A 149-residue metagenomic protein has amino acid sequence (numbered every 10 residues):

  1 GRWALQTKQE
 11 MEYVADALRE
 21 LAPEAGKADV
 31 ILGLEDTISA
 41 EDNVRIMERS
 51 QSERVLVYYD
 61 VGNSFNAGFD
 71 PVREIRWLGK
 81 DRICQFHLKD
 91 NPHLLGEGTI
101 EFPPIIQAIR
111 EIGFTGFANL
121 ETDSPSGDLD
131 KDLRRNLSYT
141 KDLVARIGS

Functional and structural regions predicted by a protein language model:
G1-V57, N66, D130, I147: Active-site acidic/histidine proton-transfer and metal-coordination neighborhood in alpha/beta enzyme cores
A40-S149: Histidine-acidic metal/acid-base catalytic patches
